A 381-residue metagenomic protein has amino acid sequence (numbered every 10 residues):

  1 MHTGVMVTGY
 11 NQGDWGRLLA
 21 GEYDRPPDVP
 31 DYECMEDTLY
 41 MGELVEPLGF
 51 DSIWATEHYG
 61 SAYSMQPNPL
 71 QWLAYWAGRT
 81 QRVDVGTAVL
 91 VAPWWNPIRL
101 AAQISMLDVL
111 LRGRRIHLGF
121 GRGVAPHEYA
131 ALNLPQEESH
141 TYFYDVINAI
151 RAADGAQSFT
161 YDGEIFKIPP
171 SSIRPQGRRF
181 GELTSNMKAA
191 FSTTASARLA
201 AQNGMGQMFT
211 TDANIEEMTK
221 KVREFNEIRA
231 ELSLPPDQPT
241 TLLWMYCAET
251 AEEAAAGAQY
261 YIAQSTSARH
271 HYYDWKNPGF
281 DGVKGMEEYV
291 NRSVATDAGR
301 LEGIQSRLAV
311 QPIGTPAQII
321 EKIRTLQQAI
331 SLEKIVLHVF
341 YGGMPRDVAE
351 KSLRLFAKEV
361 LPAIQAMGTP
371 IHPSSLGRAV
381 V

Functional and structural regions predicted by a protein language model:
M1-E33, W94-Y161, Q207, A213-I215: Flexible, glycine-rich active-site loops centered on histidine and acidic residues that chelate a metal or position
M1-T80, D84, S185, S374-V381: N-terminal beta1-alpha1-beta2 module of alpha/beta enzyme domains
T3-V7, I53-A55, D84-T87, I116-F120 (+4 more regions): Hydrophobic faces of well-ordered beta-strands that scaffold small-molecule active sites in alpha/beta enzyme cores
G4-L19, Y23, E137-Q176, E216-L332 (+1 more regions): An alpha-helical appendage that flanks or caps ligand/catalytic pockets
G16-E36, L90-I98, R179-F191, A248 (+1 more regions): Active-site mouth loops of central-metabolism enzymes
E33-L44, F191-R198, Q318-T325: Short, acidic/polar
G49, E57, W76, L107 (+7 more regions): Conserved, mostly hydrophobic/aromatic
T193-E216, K221-V222: A conserved active-site cap/scaffold subdomain adjacent to cofactor or substrate pockets
